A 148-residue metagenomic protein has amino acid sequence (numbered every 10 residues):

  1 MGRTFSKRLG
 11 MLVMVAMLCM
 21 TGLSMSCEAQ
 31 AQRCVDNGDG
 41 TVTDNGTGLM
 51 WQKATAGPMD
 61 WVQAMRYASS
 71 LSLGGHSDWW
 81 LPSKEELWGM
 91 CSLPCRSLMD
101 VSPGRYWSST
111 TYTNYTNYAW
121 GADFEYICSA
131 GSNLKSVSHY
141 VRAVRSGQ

Functional and structural regions predicted by a protein language model:
G2-W80, K84-Q148: Glycine-aromatic-enriched surface loops/turns that form tight recognition elements
